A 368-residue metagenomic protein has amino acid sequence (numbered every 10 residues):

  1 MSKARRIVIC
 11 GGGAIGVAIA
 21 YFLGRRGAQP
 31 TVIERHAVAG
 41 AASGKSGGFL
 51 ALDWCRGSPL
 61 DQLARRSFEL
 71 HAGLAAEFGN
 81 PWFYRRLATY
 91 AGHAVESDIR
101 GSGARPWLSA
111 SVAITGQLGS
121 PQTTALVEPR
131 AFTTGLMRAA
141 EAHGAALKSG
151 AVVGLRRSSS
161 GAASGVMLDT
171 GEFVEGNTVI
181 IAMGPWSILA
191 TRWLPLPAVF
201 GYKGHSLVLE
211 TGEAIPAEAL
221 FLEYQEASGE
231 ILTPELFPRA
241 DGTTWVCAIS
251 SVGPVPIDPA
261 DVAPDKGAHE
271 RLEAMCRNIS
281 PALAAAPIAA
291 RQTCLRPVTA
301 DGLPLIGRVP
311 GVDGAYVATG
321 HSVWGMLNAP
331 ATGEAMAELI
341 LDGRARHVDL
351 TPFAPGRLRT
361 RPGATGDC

Functional and structural regions predicted by a protein language model:
R5-T31: N-terminal Rossmann-like FAD-binding beta1-loop-alpha1 element of flavoenzymes
G13-A14, A37, P185, V323: Residue-level detector of alpha-helix initiation sites
Y21-F22, G48-L50, W82-R85, M183-G311: Active-site substrate-recognition segment that forms the wall of the catalytic cavity or substrate channel
F22-R25, R35-T89, E96-P106, A227-G229: Conserved FAD-binding subdomain of flavin-dependent enzymes
G73-G150, G154-A162, V298: Flavin (FAD/FMN) cofactor-binding and adjacent substrate-gating region of FAD-dependent oxidoreductase domains
V127-P216: Predominantly flavin-linked oxidoreductase catalytic cores and closely associated redox partners
S280-C368: C-terminal catalytic lobe of FAD-dependent flavoproteins
